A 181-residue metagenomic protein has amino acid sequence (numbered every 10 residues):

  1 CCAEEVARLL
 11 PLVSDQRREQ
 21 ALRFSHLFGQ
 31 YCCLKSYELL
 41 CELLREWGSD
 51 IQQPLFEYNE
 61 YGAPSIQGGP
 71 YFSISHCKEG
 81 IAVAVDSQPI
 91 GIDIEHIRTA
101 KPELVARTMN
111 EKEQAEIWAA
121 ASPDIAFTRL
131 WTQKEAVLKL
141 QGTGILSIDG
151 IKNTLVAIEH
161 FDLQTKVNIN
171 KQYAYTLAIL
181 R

Functional and structural regions predicted by a protein language model:
C1-R181: Core catalytic alpha/beta fold that binds nucleotide/phospho-ligands
